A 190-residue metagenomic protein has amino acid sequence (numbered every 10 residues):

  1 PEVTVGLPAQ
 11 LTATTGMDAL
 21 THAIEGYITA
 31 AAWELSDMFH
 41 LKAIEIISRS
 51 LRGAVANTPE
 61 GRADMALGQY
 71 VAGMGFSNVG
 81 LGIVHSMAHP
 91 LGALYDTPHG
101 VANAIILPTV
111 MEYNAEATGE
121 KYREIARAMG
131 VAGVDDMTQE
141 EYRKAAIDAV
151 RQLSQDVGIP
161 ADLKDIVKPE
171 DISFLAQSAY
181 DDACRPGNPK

Functional and structural regions predicted by a protein language model:
P1-V79: Carboxylate- and glycine-rich phosphate/diphosphate-binding segment that chelates Mg2+/Mn2+
V5, S48, P108-N114, Q152-S154: Short, well-ordered beta-strand elements within core beta-sheets of diverse protein domains
Y70-N103, D182-P186: Glycine-rich phosphate/pyrophosphate-binding beta-alpha loops
P90-M129: Catalytic phosphate/nucleotide-handling subdomain of diverse soluble enzymes
Y122, A126-K190: C-terminal charged capping/lid subdomain of soluble metabolic enzymes
